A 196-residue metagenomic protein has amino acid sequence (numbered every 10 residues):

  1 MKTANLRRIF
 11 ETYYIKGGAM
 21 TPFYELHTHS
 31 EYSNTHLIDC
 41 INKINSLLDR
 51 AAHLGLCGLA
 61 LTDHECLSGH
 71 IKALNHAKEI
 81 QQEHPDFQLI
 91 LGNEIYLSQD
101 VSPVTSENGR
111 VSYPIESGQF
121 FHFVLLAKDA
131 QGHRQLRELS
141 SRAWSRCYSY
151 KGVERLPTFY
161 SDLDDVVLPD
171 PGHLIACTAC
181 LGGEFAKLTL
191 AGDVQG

Functional and structural regions predicted by a protein language model:
N5-G196: Phosphodiester-processing cores and adjacent nucleic acid-binding clamps
